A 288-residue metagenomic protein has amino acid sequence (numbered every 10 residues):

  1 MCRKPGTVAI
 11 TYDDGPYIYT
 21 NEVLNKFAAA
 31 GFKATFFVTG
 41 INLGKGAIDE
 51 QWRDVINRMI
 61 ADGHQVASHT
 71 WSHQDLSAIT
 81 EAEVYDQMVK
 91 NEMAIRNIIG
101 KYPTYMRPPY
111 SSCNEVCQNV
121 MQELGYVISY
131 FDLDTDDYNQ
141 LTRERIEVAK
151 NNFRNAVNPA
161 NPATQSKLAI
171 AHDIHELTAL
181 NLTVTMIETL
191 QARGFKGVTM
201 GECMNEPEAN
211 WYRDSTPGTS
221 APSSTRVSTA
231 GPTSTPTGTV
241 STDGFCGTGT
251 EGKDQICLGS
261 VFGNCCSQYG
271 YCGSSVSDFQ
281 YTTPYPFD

Functional and structural regions predicted by a protein language model:
M1-C2, A29-A30, A34, N42-G44 (+1 more regions): C-terminal domain-boundary segment and adjacent tail
M1-P103: Active-site beta->alpha N-cap acidic-glycine motif
V8-Y12, A34-V38, H64-T70, P103-P108 (+4 more regions): Structural recognition of the beta-strand scaffold that forms the well-ordered cores of secreted hydrolase catalytic
D14-I18, G40-G46, Q65-V66, T70-L76 (+7 more regions): Solvent-exposed loop/turn segments at secondary-structure junctions within structured extracellular/periplasmic domains
E22-K26, V55, V116-V120, L182-M186: A short acidic, amphipathic alpha-helical/loop segment
Q51, A61, S72-K101, S112-Q165 (+1 more regions): Alpha-helical scaffold elements lining the catalytic groove of polysaccharide deacetylases
N181, T233-T237, Q280: N-linked glycosylation sites
T242-D288: Secreted, short cysteine-rich peptides and small extracellular cysteine-rich domains stabilized by multiple disulfide
